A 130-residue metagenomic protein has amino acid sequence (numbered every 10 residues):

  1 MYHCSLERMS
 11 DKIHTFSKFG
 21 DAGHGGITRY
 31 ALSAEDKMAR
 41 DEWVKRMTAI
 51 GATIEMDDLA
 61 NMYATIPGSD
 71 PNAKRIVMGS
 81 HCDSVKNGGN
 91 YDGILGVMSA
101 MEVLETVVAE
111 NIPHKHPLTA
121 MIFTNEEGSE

Functional and structural regions predicted by a protein language model:
Y2-S33: N-terminal capping segment at the start of a domain
D11-D21, A39, I54, P71-I76: N-terminal glycine-rich anion-binding loops that anchor highly charged ligand groups
I13, S17-G20, I50-G51, L104-N111: Structural signal for hydrophobic packing residues in well-ordered secondary-structure cores of soluble enzyme domains
A22-P67: A non-catalytic alpha/beta surface segment that caps or lines the substrate-entry region of metallo-dependent hydrolase
I50, E55, S69, V108-K115 (+1 more regions): Domain-scale detector for complete catalytic domains at protein termini or as standalone homologs
I50, M62-D92, A100: Catalytic-core environment of secreted peptidases
L59-A60, H81-D83, F123-E126: An acidic- and aromatic-residue-enriched active-site/binding cleft used to recognize and process polar
M78, G88-E127: Alpha-helical metal-binding/catalytic segments enriched in His/Glu/Asp
